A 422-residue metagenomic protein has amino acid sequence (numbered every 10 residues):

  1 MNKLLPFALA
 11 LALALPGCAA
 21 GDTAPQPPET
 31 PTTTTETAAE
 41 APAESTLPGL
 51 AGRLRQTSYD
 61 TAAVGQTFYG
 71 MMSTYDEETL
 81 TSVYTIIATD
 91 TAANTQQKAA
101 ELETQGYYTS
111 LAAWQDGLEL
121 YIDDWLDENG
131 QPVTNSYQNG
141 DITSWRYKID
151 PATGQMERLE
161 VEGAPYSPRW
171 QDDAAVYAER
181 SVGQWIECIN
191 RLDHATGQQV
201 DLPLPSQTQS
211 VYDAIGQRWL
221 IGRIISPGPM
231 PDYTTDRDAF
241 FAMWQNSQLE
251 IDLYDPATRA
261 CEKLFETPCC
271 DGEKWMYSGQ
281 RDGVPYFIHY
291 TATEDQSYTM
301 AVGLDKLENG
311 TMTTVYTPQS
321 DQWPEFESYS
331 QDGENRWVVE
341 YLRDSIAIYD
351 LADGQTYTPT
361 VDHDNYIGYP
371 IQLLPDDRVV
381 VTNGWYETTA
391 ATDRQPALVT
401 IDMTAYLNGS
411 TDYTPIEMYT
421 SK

Functional and structural regions predicted by a protein language model:
N2-A10: Sec-dependent signal peptide recognition, specifically the positively charged N-region followed immediately by
L15-G17: C-terminal motif of bacterial Sec signal peptides marking the signal peptidase cleavage site
A19-D22: Bacterial signal peptide processing site
P28-G65: N-terminal low-complexity, Pro/Thr/Ser-rich intrinsically disordered segments that act as propeptides or flexible
A41-R53, D76-L102, W125-V161, Q184-S206 (+4 more regions): Surface-exposed loop/turn elements that mediate protein-protein interactions on large endomembrane-trafficking
R53-A62, Q105-Q115, V161-D173, P205-Q217 (+4 more regions): Repeated scaffold domains used in trafficking and secretory/extracellular systems, primarily beta-propellers
D60-T79, A112-N135, R169-G183, D213-Q245 (+4 more regions): Short beta-strand elements that form the blades of beta-propeller/WD-repeat-like and other beta-sheet-rich scaffold
Y84-I86, Y107-W114, S144, P168-W170 (+10 more regions): Extended low-polarity, hydrophobic cluster-rich segments
